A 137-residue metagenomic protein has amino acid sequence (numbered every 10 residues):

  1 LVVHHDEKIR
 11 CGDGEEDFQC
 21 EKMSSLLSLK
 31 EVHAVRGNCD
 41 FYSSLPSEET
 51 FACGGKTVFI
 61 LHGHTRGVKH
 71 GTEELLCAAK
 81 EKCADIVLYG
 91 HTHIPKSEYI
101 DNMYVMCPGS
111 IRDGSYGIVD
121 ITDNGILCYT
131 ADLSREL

Functional and structural regions predicted by a protein language model:
L1-C53: Core catalytic region of metal-dependent phosphoesterases/phosphodiesterases, especially metallo-beta-lactamase-like
H4-H5, N38, H70, N102 (+1 more regions): Detector for Asparagine
K8-D13, H33-N38, F59-H62, D85-H91 (+1 more regions): Active-site neighborhood of phospho(di)ester-bond hydrolases with catalytic His/Asp-centered motifs
I9-Q19, L75-I86: Short low-complexity stretches enriched in small and charged residues
G14-Q19, C39-L45, R66-H70, V87-Y99 (+1 more regions): Active-site environment of divalent metal-dependent phosphoester hydrolases
F41-K82, I111: Active-site-proximal segments of metal-dependent phosphoesterases and phosphodiesterases across multiple
G54, C77-K82, Y99-L137: Binuclear metal-dependent phosphoesterase catalytic core
